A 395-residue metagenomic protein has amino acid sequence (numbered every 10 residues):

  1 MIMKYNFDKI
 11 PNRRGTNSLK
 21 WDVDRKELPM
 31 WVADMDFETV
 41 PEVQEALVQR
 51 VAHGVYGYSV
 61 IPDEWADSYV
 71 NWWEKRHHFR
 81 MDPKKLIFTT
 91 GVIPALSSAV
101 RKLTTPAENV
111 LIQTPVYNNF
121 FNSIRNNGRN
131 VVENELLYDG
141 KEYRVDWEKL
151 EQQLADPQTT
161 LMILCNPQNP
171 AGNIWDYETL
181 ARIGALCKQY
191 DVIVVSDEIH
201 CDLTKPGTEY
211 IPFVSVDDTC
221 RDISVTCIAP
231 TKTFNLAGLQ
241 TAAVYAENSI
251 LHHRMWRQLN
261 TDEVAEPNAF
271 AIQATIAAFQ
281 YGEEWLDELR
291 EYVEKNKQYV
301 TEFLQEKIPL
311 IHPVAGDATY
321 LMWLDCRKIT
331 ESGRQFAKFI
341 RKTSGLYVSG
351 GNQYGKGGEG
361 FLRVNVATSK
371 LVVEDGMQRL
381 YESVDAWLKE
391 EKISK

Functional and structural regions predicted by a protein language model:
I2-G91, S98, F279-Y281, A386-E390 (+1 more regions): N-terminal small-domain helix-loop-helix segment of the aminotransferase-like
E45, D218, D222-E294, E391: Conserved core segment of the aminotransferase class I/II
H53, E64, S68, I250 (+5 more regions): A non-catalytic, amphipathic alpha-helix used as a structural packing/dimerization or gating element in enzyme scaffolds
Y56-A185, D202-L203, Y210-S215, E391-I393: Conserved core of the PLP fold type I
N127, Q189-Y190, C220, S344 (+1 more regions): Helix C-cap/helix->beta junction micro-motif
I276, Y292-T301, P313-C326: Conserved glycine-rich beta-strand-loop-beta hairpin in the small C-terminal domain of fold type I
F339-V348, Y354-K395: PLP-dependent enzyme catalytic core of the Aspartate aminotransferase-like
